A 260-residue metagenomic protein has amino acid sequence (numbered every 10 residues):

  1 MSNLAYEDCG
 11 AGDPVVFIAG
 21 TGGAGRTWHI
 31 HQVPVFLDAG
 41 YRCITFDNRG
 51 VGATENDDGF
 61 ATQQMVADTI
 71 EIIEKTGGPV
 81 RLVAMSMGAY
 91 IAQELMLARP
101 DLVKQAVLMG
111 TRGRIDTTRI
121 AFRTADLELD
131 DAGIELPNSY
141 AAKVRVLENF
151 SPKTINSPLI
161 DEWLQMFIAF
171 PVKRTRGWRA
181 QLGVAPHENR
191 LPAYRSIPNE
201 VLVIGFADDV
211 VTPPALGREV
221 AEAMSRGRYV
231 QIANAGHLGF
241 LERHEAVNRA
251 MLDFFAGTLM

Functional and structural regions predicted by a protein language model:
S2-E55: Conserved HGGG/HGGXW glycine-rich cap/lid loop of the alpha/beta-hydrolase fold
I44-V83: Active-site loop/oxyanion-hole signature of alpha/beta-hydrolase fold enzymes
A84, G88, A92: Gly/Ala-rich beta-loop-alpha elbow adjacent to hydrolase catalytic centers
Q93, L97, Q105-I134: Flexible "cap/lid" loop of the alpha/beta hydrolase fold
N138-A193: Conserved alpha/beta-hydrolase catalytic His-Asp/Glu region
I197, V203-G205: Short beta-strand/loop motif that positions the catalytic acidic residue of the alpha/beta-hydrolase fold
D208-T212: Acidic catalytic loop of the alpha/beta-hydrolase fold
G227-M260: Catalytic active-site module of serine/aspartate enzymes centered on a nucleophile-bearing elbow/loop
